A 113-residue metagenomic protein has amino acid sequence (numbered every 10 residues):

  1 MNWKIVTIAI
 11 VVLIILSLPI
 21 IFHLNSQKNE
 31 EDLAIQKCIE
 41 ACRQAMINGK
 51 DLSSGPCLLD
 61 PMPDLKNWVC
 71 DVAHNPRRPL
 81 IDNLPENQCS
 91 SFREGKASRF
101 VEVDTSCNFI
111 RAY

Functional and structural regions predicted by a protein language model:
M1-V11: N-terminal Sec-pathway targeting helices
K4, N108-Y113: Compositionally biased, intrinsically disordered linkers/stalks adjacent to structured regions
L13-L18: Hydrophobic core
I21-L58: Short, non-transmembrane alpha-helical segments in secretory-pathway proteins
D32, Q36, K50-D51, D64 (+2 more regions): Processing junctions and N-termini across compartments
Q44, N48, M62-D64, P76 (+2 more regions): Secreted/processed peptides and extracellular or luminal domains of membrane proteins
S53-F92: Exposed beta-strand-loop-beta-strand "reactive/processing" segments of non-cytosolic proteins
L80-I110: A short, surface-exposed beta-strand/turn
